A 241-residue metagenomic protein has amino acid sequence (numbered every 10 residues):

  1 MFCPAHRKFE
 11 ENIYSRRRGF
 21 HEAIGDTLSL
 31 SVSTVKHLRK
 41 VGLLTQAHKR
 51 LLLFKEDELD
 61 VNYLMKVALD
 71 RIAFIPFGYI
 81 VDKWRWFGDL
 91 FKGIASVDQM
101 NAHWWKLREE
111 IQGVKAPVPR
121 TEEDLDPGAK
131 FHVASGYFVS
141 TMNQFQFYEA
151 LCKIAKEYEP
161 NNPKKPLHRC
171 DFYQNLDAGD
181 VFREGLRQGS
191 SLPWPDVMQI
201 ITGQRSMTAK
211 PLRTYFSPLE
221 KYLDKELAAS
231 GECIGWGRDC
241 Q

Functional and structural regions predicted by a protein language model:
M1-F9, L28, V32: Catalytic Zn2+-binding segment of zinc metalloproteases
F2, A47-E58, D70-G78, D82-Q241: C-terminal, non-catalytic "cap/extension" segments appended to globular domains
R7-E11, F20, E149, S206-T208: Flexible loop/turn segments at secondary-structure boundaries
R7-E11, L69, D89: A broad detector of the eukaryotic-type serine/threonine protein kinase catalytic domain
F9-I13, P193-W194: Short hydrophobic "helix-edge" motifs at membrane interfaces and signal-peptide entry regions
E11-F20, L59, Y63, R71-I75: Alpha-helix capping and helix-loop boundary segments enriched in small/acidic/polar residues
S15-L53: Post-HExxH zinc-binding segment in Zn-dependent metallohydrolases
